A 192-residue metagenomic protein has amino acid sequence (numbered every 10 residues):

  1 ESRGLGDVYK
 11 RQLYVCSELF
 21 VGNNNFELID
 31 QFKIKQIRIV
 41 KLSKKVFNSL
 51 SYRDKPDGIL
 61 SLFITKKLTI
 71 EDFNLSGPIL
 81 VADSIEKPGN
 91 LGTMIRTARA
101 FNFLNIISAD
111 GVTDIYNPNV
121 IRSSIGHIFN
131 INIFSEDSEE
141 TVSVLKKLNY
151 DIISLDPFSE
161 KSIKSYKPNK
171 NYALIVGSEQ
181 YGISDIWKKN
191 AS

Functional and structural regions predicted by a protein language model:
E1-Y9: Single conserved hydrophobic/aromatic residue that forms the stacking wall/gate of nucleotide- or nucleobase-binding
G4, K35, S124, F129 (+2 more regions): Short, structured coil segments at secondary-structure junctions
Q12-C16, V40, E71-S159: RNA substrate-binding interface of SAM-dependent RNA methyltransferases
V15-N23: Structural motif
N23-K35, W187: Short, aromatic/basic amphipathic alpha-helical patches
F32, Q36-I59: Glycine/small-residue-rich loop that forms an oxyanion/phosphate-binding "nest" at active or ligand-binding sites
D54, I59-L75: Acidic/glycine-rich phosphate/pyrophosphate-binding loops and surrounding catalytic core that coordinate Mg2+
S154-S192: Active-site/ligand-binding-proximal alpha/beta "capping" segment
